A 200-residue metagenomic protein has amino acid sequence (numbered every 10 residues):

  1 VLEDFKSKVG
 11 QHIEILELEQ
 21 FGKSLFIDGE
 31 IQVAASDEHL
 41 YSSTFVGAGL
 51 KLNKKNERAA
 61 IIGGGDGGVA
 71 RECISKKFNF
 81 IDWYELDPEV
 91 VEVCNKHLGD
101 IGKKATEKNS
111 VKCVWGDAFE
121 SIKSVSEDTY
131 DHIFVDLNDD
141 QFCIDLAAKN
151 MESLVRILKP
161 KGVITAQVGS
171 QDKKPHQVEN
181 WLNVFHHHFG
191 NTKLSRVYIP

Functional and structural regions predicted by a protein language model:
V1-K23: N-terminal auxiliary segments of SAM/dcSAM-dependent transferases
L2-S7, K123, V168, K193-L194: A short alpha-helical cap/connector motif
G10, F21, V33-L182, H186-H188: The AdoMet/dcAdoMet-binding core of the Class I SAM-like
I27-G29: Short strand-turn-strand beta-turns centered on an Asx-Gly dipeptide
F189-P200: Conserved S-adenosyl-L-methionine
